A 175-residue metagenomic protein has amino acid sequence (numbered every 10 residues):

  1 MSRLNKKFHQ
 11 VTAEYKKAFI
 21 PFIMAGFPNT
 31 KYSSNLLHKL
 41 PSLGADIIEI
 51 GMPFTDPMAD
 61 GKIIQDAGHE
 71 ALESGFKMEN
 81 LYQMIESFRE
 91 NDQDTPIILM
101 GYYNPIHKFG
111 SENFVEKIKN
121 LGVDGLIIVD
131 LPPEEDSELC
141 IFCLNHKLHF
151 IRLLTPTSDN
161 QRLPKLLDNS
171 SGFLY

Functional and structural regions predicted by a protein language model:
M1-V11, T55-Q65, E73-E86, I106-E112 (+2 more regions): Active-site-adjacent beta->alpha loops and helix N-cap segments on the catalytic face of soluble alpha/beta enzymes
K6-F27, G61-A67, R89-M100: N-terminal small/glycine-rich loop or linker at the start of catalytic domains across soluble metabolic enzymes
T12-K17, L43-M58: N-terminal glycine-rich anion-binding loops that anchor highly charged ligand groups
F19-S33, I98-G110, H149-S158: Active-site mouth loops of central-metabolism enzymes
I20, D46-E49, I127, R152 (+1 more regions): Conserved beta-strand positions in the central sheet of alpha/beta enzyme cores
P21, L40, I48-G51, I118 (+1 more regions): Conserved, mostly hydrophobic/aromatic
H149-Y175: Histidine/lysine/aspartate-rich catalytic loop segments that bind and position anionic ligands
